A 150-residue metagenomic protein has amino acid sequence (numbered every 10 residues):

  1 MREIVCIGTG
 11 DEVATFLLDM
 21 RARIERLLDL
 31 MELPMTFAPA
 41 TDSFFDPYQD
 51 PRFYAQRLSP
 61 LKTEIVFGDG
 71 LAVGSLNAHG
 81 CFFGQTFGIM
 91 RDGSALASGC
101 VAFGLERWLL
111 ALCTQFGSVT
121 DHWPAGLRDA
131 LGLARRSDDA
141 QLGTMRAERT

Functional and structural regions predicted by a protein language model:
M1-T150: TRNA-recognition modules of translation machinery and tRNA-sensing kinases, especially anticodon-binding
